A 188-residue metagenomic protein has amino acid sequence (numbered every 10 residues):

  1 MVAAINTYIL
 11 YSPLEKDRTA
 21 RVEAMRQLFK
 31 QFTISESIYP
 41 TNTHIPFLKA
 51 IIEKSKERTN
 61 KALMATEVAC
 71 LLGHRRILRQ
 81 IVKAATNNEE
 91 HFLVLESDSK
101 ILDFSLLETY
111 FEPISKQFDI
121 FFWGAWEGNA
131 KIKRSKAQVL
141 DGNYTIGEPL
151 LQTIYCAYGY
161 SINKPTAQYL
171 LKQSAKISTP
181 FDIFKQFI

Functional and structural regions predicted by a protein language model:
M1-L95, S99-I188: An acidic/histidine-cluster motif and surrounding catalytic segment that typifies divalent-metal-assisted enzyme active
